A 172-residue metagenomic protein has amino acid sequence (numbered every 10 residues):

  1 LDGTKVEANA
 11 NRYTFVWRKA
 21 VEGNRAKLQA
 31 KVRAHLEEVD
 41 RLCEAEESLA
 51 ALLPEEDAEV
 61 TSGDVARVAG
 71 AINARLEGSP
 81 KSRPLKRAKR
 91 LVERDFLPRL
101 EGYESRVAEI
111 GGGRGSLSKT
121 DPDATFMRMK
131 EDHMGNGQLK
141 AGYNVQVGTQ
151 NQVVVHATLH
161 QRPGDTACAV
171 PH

Functional and structural regions predicted by a protein language model:
L1-H172: Polybasic low-complexity intrinsically disordered regions
